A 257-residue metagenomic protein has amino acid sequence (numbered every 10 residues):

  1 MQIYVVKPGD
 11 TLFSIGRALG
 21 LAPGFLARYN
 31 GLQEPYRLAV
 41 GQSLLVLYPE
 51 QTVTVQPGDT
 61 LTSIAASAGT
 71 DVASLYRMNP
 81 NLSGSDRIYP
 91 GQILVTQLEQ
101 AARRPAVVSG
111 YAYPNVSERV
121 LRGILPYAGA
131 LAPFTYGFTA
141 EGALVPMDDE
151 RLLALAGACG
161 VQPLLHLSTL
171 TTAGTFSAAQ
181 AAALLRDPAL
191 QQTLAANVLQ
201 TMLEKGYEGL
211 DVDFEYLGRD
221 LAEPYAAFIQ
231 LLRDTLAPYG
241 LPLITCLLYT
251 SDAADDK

Functional and structural regions predicted by a protein language model:
M1-L19, Q42-G69: Primarily a LysM-type cell-wall glycan-binding module
Q42-P57, T62-S63, A73, S83 (+3 more regions): Intrinsically disordered, low-complexity Ser/Thr-rich linker and spacer segments in cell-wall-related proteins
E99-T193, N197: Glycan-recognition patch characteristic of GH18 chitinases/ENGases and related GlcNAc/peptidoglycan-binding proteins
P105-V108, Q162, Y239-L248: Short beta-strand/loop segments at the ligand-binding rim of alpha/beta enzyme cores
A195-P224: Active-site groove signature of glycoside hydrolases
L231-Y239: Alpha-helix-loop-beta-strand connector modules within alpha/beta enzyme cores
Y249-K257: Single conserved hydrophobic/aromatic residue that forms the stacking wall/gate of nucleotide- or nucleobase-binding
